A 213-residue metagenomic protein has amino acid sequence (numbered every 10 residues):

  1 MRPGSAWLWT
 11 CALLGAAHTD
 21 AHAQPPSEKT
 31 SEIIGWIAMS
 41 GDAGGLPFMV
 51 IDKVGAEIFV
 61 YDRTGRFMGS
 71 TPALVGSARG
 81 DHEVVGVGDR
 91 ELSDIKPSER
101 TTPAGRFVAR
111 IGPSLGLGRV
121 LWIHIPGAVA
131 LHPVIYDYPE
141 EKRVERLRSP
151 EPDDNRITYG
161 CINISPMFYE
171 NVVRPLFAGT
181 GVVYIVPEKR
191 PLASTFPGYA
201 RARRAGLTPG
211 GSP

Functional and structural regions predicted by a protein language model:
M1-L8: Bacterial N-terminal signal peptides that target proteins for export
L8-A16: Bacterial N-terminal signal peptides
T19-A23: Boundary at the C-terminal end of the N-terminal hydrophobic targeting segment
Q24-E28: Short, solvent-exposed, low-complexity loop/linker segments
K29-K142, G181, P209: Gly/Pro-biased beta-strand-loop elements
R100-P213: Exported/periplasmic cell-wall-interacting domains
